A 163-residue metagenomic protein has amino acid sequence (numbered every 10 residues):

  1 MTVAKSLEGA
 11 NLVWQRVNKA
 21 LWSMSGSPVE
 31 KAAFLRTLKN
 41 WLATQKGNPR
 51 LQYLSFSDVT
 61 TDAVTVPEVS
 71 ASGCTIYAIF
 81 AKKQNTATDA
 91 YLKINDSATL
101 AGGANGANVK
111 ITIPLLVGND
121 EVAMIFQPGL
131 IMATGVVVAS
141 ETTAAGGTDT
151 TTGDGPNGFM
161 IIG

Functional and structural regions predicted by a protein language model:
M1-A32: Extracellular "spike/adhesin" assembly and maturation modules and analogous cytosolic coiled-coil scaffolds
T2-W14, L42-S72, Q84, E141-G163: C-terminal interaction-tip segments
A71-S72, V117, I131-A133: Surface-exposed coil/turn segments at beta-strand junctions on protein surfaces, enriched
Y77, T88-L92, P156: Short beta-strand/loop motifs in extracellular/secreted proteins, especially within beta-sandwich accessory domains
Y77-I79, G129-G147: Noncatalytic modules at the cell exterior or secretory-pathway interfaces, chiefly beta-strand-rich lectin/adhesion
N85-A107: Short, surface-exposed beta-strand/strand-loop-strand elements in extracellular ectodomains
I113-D120: Short proline/glycine- and polar residue-rich coil/turn motifs
D120-G129: Exposed aromatic-hydrophobic patches
